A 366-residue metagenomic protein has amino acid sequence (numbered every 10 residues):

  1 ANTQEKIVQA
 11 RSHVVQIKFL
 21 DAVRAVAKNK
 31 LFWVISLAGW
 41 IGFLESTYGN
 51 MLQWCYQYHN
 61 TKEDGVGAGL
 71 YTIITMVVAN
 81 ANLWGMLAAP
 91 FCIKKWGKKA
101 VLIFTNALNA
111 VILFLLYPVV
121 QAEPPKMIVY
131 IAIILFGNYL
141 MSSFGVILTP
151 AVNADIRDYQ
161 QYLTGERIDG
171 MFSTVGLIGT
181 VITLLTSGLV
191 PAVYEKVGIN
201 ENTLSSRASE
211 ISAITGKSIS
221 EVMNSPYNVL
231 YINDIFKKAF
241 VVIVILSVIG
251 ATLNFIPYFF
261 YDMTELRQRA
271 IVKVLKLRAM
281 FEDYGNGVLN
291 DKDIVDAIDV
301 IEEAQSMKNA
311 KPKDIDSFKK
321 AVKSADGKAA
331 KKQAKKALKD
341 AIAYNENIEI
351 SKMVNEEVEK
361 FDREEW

Functional and structural regions predicted by a protein language model:
A1-L289, D293, K319, D326 (+2 more regions): Membrane-embedded alpha-helical bundles of multi-pass transporters/translocases, especially carrier/permease families
L289-S324, K335: Acidic, Ser/Thr-rich low-complexity segments on the non-lumenal side of membrane proteins
